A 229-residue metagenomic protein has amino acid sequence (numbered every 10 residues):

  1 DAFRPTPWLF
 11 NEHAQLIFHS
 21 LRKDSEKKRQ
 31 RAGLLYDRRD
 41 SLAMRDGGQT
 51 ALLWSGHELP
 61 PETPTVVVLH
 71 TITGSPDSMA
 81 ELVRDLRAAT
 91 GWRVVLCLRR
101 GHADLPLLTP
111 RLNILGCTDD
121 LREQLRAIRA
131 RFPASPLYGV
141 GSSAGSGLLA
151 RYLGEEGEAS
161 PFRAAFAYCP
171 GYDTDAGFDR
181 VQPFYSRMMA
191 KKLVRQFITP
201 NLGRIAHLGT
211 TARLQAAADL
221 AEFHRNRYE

Functional and structural regions predicted by a protein language model:
F3, W8-F10, Q15: Extended, polar/charged low-complexity intrinsically disordered and coiled-coil segments in eukaryotic
E12-E58: N-terminal cap/lid segment of alpha/beta-hydrolase-fold proteins
T50, E62, P76-D77, D175-G177: Short helix/loop capping segments that flank catalytic or ligand/cofactor-binding pockets
S55-L108, E123, A127: Short, surface-exposed "cap/lid" segments of acyl-processing enzymes
S75, P110-I114, R163: Alpha-helix N-cap/helix-initiation motif
R84-A89, A130, G154-S160: Short, surface-exposed basic-aromatic patches at helix termini and helix-loop junctions that form
H102-Y138: Catalytic nucleophile-loop/oxyanion-hole region of alpha/beta-hydrolase and closely related hydrolase-like folds
A134-E229: Alpha/beta-hydrolase-fold enzymes
